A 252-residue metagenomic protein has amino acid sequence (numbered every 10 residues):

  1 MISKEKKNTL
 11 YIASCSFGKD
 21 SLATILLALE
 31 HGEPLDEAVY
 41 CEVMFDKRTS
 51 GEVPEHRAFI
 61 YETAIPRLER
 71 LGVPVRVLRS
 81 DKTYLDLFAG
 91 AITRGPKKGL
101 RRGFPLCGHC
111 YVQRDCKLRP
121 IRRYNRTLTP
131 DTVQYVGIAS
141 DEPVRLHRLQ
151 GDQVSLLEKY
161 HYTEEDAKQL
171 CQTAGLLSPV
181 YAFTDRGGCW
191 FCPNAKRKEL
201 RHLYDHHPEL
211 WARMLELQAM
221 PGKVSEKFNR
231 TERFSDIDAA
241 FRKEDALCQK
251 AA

Functional and structural regions predicted by a protein language model:
M1-A252: Nucleotide-activated chemistry modules centered on ATP-dependent adenylation/adenylyltransferase
